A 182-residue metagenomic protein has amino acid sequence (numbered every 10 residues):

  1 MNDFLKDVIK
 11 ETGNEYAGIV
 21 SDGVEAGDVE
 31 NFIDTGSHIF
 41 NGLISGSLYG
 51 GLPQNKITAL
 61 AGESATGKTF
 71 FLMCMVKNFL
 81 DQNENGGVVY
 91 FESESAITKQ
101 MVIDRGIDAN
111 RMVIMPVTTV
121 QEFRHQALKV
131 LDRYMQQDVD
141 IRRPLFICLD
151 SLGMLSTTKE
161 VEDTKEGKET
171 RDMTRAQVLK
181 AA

Functional and structural regions predicted by a protein language model:
N2-R111, F123-D132: The Walker A/P-loop phosphate-binding site
G67, T118, Q177: Short, surface-exposed alpha-helical recognition segments that flank or form part of ligand/macromolecule-binding
L80-D81, R105-M112, D163-R175: A short alpha->loop->secondary-structure connector
Y90, M115, S151: Small/polar loops that bind or transfer phosphate-bearing groups
S95-A96, T118-T119, G153-M154, V161: Short acidic/polar capping segments at secondary-structure boundaries
M112-T118: Short acidic-hydrophobic, aromatic-tinged amphipathic segments that line or gate anion-handling sites
H125-A182: P-loop NTPase motor core
